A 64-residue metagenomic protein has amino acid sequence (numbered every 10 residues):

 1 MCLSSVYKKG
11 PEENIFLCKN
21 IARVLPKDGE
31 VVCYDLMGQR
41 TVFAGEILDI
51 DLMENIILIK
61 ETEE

Functional and structural regions predicted by a protein language model:
C2, V6-K9, I15-E64: Compact, glycine-rich, soluble single-domain proteins
